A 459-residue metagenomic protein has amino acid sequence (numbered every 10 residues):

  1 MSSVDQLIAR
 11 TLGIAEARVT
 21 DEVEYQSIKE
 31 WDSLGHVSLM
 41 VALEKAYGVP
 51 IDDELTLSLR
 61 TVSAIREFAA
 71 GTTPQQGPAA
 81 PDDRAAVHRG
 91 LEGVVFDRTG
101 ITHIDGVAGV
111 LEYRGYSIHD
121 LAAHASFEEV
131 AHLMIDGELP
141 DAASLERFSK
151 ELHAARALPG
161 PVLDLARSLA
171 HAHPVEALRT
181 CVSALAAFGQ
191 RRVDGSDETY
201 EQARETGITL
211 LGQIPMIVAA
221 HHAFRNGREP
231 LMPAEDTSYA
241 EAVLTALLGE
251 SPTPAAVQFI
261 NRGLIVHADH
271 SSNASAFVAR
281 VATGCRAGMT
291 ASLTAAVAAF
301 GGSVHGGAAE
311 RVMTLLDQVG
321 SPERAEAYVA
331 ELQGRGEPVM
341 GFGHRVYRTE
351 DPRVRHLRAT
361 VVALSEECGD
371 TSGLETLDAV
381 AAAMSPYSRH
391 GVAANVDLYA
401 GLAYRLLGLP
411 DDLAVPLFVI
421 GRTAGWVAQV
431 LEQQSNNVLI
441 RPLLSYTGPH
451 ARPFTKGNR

Functional and structural regions predicted by a protein language model:
M1-A80: Phosphopantetheine-dependent thiolation modules in NRPS/PKS and related acyl-activating systems
P78-R459: Hydrophobic alpha-helical bundle cores within soluble ligand-binding/oligomerization subdomains
